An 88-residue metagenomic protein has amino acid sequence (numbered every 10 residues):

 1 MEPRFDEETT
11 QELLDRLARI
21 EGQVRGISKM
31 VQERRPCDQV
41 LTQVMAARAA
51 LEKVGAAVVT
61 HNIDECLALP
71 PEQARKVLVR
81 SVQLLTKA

Functional and structural regions predicted by a protein language model:
M1-A88: Solvent-exposed interaction patches of small proteins and small membrane subunits
